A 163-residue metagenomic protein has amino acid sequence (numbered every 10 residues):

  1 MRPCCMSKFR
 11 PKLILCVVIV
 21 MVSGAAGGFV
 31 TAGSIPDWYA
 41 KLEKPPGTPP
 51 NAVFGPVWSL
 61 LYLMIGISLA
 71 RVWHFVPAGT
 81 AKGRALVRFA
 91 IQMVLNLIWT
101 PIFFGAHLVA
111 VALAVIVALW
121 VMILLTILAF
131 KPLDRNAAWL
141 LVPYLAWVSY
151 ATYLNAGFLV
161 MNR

Functional and structural regions predicted by a protein language model:
C4-V30: N-terminal signal-anchor transmembrane alpha helix
V20-P56, H74, A78-A81: Interfacial loop at the N-terminal end of multi-pass membrane proteins
P49-M64, A106-L119: Membrane-interface loop-to-helix entry segments
L63-T100: Helix-adjacent hinge/juxtasegments
L86-L95, W99, L113-T126, Y144-V148: Hydrophobic alpha-helical segments of small multi-pass membrane proteins
W99-A110, F158-R163: Membrane-interface helix caps and helix-loop-helix hairpins in membrane proteins
F103-L108, L124-A138: Membrane-helix boundary connector in multi-pass membrane proteins
A129-R163: Terminal transmembrane helical module of multi-pass membrane proteins
